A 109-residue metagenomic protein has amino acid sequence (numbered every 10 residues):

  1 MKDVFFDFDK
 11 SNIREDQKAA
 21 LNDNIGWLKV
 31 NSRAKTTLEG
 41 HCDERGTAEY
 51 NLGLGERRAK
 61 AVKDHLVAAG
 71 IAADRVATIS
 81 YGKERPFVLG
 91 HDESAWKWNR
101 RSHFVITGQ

Functional and structural regions predicted by a protein language model:
F5-E39, K63-A68, A73, F104-Q109: Periplasmic peptidoglycan-binding/anchoring modules of Gram-negative envelope and division proteins
E39-Q109: Periplasmic OmpA-like peptidoglycan-binding domain that tethers envelope proteins to the cell wall
